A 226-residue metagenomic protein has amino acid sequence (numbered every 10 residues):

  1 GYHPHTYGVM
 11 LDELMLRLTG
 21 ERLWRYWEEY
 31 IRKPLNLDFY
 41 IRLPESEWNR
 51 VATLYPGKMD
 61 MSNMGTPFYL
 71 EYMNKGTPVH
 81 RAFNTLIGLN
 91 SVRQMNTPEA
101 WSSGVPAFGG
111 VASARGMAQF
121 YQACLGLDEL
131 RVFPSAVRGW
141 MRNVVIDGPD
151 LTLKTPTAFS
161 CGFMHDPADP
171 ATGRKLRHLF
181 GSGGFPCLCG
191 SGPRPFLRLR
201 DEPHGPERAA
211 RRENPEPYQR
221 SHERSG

Functional and structural regions predicted by a protein language model:
G1-A171: Short, surface-exposed loop or secondary-structure junction motifs that flank catalytic or metal-binding residues
F163, C187-C189: A structural signal for short hydrophobic beta-strand segments in well-ordered beta-sheet cores
A168, S191-P193: Short loop segments at secondary-structure junctions
A171-R177: Short, hydrophobic/aromatic-rich segments at coil-to-beta transitions
S182-G184: Short, small/polar residue-rich loop motifs at catalytic or cofactor-binding pockets
C187, R194-P203: Short, well-ordered beta-strand elements
H204-G226: Generic C-terminus detector
